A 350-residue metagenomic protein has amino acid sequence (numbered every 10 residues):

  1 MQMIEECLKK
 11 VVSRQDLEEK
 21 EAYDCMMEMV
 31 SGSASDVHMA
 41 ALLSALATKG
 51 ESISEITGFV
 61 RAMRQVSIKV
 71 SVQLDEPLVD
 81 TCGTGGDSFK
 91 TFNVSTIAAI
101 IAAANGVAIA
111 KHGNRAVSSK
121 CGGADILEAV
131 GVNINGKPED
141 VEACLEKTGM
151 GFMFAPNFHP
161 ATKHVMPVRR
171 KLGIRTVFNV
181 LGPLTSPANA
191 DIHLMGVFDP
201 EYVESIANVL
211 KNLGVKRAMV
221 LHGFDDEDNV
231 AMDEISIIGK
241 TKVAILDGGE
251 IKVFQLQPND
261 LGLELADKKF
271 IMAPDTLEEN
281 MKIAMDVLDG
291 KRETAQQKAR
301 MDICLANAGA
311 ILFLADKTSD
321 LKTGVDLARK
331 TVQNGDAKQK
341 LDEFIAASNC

Functional and structural regions predicted by a protein language model:
M1-M3, V11-T57, Q65-Q73, R300-C304 (+1 more regions): N-terminal glycine-rich anion-binding loops that anchor highly charged ligand groups
Q2, K10, L17, Q65-I68 (+4 more regions): Glycine-rich anion-binding loops and their surrounding alpha/beta cores
Q2-S13, L78-G83, A110: N-terminal small/glycine-rich loop or linker at the start of catalytic domains across soluble metabolic enzymes
D36, F89-T96, V117, K298-I303: Short, conserved micro-motifs enriched in small and acidic residues
H38-M39, I109-H112, V220: Short beta-strand segments at enzyme active-site cores
L43, F92-T148: A glycine-rich phosphate/pyrophosphate-binding beta-strand-loop-alpha-helix module
G50-G113: Active-site cofactor/substrate anionic-group-binding motifs, chiefly glycine- and Lys/Arg-rich phosphate-binding loops
G83-S88, G113-S119, F158, F224-D226: Acidic, glycine-rich active-site loops and adjacent beta-strand->loop/helix elements that engage anionic groups
